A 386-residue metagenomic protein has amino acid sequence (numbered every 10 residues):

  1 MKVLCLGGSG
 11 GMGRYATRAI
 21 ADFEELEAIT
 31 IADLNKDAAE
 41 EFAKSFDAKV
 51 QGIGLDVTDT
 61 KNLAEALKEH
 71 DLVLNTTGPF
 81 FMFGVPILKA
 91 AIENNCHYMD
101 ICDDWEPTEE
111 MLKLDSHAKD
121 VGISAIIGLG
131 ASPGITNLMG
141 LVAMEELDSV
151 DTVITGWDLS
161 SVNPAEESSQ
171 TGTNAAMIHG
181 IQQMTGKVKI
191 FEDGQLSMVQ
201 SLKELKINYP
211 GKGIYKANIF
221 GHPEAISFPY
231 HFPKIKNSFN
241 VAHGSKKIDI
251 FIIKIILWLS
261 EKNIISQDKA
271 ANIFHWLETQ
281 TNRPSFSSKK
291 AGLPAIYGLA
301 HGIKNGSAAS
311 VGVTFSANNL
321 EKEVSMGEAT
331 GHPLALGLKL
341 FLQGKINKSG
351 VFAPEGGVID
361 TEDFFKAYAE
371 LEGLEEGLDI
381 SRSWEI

Functional and structural regions predicted by a protein language model:
C5-A19: N-terminal Rossmann NAD(P)H-binding glycine-rich loop of SDR-like oxidoreductase domains
N35-D37: Helix N-cap at the beta1-alpha1 junction of Rossmann-like dinucleotide-binding domains, i.e., the first residues
F46-D59: Rossmann-fold cofactor-recognition segment
D56-E69, P79: Conserved Rossmann-fold cofactor-binding substructure of NAD(P)-dependent oxidoreductases
H70-T76, Y98-M99: N-terminal Rossmann-like NAD(P) cofactor-binding module of classical short-chain dehydrogenase/reductase
P79, A90-T108: ADP-ribose/adenylate-binding Rossmann-like module
C102-I123: Rossmann-fold NAD(P)-binding glycine/threonine-rich loop
E146-I386: C-terminal catalytic/substrate-binding lobe primarily of soluble NAD(P)-dependent oxidoreductases
